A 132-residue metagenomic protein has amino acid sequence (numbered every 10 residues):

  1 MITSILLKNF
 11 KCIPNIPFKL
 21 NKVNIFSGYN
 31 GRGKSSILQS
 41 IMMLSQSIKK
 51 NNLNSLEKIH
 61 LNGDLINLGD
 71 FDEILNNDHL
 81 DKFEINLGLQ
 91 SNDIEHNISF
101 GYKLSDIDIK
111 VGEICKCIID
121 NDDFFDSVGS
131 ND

Functional and structural regions predicted by a protein language model:
M1-D132: P-loop NTPase switch/coupling surface
